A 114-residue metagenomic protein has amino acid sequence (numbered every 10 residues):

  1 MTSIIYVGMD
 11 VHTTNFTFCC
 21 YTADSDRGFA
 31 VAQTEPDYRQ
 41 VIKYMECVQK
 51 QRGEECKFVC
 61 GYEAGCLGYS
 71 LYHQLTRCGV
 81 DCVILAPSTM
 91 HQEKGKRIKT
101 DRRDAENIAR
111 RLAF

Functional and structural regions predicted by a protein language model:
M1-F114: Phosphate- and other anionic-substrate recognition elements at nucleic-acid/protein interfaces
